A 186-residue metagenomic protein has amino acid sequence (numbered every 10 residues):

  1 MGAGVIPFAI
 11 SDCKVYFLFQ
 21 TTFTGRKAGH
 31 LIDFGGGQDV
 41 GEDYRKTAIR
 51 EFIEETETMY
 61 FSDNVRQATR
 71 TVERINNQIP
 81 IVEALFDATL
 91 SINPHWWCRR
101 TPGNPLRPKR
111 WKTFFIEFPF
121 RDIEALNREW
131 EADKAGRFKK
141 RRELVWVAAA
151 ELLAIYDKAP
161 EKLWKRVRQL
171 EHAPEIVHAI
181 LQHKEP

Functional and structural regions predicted by a protein language model:
M1-F34, F61: N-terminal strand-loop-strand
A3-V5, Y44, K112, R142: Residue-level detector of short, conserved catalytic/binding motifs and their immediate flanks
F8-S11, I53-D63, F118-I123, L152-I155: Short regulatory "switch" loops immediately downstream of catalytic or recognition motifs within protein catalytic
S11, F23, G37-D39, T71 (+1 more regions): Short, solvent-exposed coil/turn elements at secondary-structure transition points
C13-K14, N64, N76-Q78, D87 (+2 more regions): Intrinsic-disorder/low-complexity loop/linker signature
G25-H30, L90-P186: Nudix hydrolase/Nudix homology domain
D33-T89: The catalytic Nudix box helix
